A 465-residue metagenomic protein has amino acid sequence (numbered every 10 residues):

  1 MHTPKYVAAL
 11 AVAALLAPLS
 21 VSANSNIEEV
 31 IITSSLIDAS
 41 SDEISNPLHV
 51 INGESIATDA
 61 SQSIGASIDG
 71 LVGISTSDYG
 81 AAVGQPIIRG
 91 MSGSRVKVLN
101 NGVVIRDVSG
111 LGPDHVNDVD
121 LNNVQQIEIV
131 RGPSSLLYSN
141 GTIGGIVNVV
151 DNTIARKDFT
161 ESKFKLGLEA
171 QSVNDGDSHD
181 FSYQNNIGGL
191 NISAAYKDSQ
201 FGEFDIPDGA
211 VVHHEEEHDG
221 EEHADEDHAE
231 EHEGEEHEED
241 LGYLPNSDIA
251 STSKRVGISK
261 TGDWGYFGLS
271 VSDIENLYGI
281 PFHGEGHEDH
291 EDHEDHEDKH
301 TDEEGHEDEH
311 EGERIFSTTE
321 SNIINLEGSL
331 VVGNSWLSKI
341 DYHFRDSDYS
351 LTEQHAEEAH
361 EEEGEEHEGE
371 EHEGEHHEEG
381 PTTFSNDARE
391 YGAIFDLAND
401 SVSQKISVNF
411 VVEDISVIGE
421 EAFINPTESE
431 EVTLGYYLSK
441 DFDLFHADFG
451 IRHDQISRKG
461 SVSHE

Functional and structural regions predicted by a protein language model:
E29-A57: N-terminal periplasmic "start-of-domain" segments of outer-membrane beta-barrel proteins
I64-S67, G84-I87, L99, H115-N117 (+3 more regions): N-terminal periplasmic accessory domains that precede and gate Gram-negative outer-membrane beta-barrel machines
G65-D107: Extracytoplasmic beta-strand/coil segments of soluble accessory domains associated with Gram-negative outer-membrane
V104-P133: Short acidic/polar hinge/loop motifs at secondary-structure boundaries that mediate gating or recognition
T160-K165, S178-T319, N334: Periplasmic-side early beta-strands and strand-to-turn transitions of outer-membrane beta-barrels
L168-N174, I187, D198-G202, G262-W264 (+6 more regions): Transmembrane beta-strands of outer-membrane beta-barrel pores
P245-S247, S251, Y266-I340, F344-E366 (+2 more regions): Flexible loop and strand-edge segments within Gram-negative outer membrane beta-barrel domains
K405-E465: Signature of Gram-negative outer-membrane beta-barrel scaffolds
